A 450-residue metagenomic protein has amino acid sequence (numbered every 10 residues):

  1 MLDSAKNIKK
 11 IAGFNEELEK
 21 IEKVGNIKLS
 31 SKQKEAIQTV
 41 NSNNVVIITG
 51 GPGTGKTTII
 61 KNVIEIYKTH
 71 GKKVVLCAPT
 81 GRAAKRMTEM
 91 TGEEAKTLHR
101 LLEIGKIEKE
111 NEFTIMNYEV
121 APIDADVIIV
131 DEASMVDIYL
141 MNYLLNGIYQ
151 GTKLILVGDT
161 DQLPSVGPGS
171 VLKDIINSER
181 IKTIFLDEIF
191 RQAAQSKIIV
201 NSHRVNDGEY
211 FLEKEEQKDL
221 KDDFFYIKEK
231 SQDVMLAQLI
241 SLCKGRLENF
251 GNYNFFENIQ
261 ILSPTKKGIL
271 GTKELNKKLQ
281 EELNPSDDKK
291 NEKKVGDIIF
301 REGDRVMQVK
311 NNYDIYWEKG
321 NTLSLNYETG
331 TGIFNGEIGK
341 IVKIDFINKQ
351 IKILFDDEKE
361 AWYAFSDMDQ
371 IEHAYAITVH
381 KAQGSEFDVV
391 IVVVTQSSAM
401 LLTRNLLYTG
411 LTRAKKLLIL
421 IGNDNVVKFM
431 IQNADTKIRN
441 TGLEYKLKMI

Functional and structural regions predicted by a protein language model:
M1-A5, K9-A12, A36-T39, D161-T331 (+1 more regions): Conserved helicase motor core of P-loop NTPases
M1-G51: Pre-Walker A segment
K6-K23, K289-G296, K437-K448: Long, charged amphipathic helices and adjacent flexible linkers at domain junctions
K28-L29, I37-T39, P52, L76 (+15 more regions): Replace "in large, NTP-powered and nucleic-acid-processing enzymes" with "in large, NTP-powered factors and other
L29, L76, I129, I261 (+1 more regions): Conserved SAM-binding loop
K34-Q217: ASCE P-loop NTPase helicase motor core
S42, Y327-T331, N335-I450: C-terminal accessory regions
G71-K72, A125, Q150-K153, E179-I184 (+5 more regions): Short glycine-/polar-rich loops that comprise or flank the Walker A/P-loop and associated switch/sensor motifs
